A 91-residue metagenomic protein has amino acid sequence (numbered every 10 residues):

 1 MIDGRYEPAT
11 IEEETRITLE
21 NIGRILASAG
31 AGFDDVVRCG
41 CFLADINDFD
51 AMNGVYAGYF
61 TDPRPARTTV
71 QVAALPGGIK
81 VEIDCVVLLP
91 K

Functional and structural regions predicted by a protein language model:
M1-K91: Short, polar/acidic, helix-capping and beta-turn segments at strand->helix junctions that line the mouths
